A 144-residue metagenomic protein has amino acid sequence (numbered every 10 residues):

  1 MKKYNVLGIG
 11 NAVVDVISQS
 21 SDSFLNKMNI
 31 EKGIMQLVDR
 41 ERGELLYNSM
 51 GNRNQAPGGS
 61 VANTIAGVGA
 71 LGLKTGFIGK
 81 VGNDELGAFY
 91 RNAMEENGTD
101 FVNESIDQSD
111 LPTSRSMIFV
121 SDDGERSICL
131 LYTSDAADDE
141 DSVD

Functional and structural regions predicted by a protein language model:
M1-I78, A88: Glycine-rich phosphate/adenosyl-contacting loop at the front of the ribokinase-like
I9-N11, K80-N83, V120-D122: Cofactor-binding loop segments of dinucleotide-utilizing enzymes, especially the Rossmann-like FAD- and NAD(P)+-binding
L71, L111-S114: Short, basic and Ser/Thr-rich N-terminal targeting/leader segments
N97-D110: A glycine-rich helix N-cap at a beta->alpha junction
R115-F119: Short beta-strand scaffold segments in enzyme catalytic cores
Y132-D144: Single conserved hydrophobic/aromatic residue that forms the stacking wall/gate of nucleotide- or nucleobase-binding
